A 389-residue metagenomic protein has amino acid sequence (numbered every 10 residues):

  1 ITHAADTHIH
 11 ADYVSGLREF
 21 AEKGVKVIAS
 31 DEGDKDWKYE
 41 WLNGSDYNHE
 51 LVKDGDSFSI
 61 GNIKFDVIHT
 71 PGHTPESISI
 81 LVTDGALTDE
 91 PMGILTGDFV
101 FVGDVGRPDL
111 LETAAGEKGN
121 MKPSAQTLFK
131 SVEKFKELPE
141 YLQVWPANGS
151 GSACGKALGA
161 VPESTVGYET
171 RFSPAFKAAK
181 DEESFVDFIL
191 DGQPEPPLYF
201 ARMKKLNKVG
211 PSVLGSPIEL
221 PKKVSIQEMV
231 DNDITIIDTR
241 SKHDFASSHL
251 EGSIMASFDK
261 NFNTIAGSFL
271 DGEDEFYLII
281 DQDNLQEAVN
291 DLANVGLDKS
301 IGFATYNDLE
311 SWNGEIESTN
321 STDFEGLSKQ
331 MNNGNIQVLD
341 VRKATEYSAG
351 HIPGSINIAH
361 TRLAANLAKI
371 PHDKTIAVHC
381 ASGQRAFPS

Functional and structural regions predicted by a protein language model:
I1-V67, E90-M92: Active-site HxH/HxHxD metal-binding segment of metal-dependent hydrolases
T2-H10, I28-E32, H69-G72, I94-G97 (+3 more regions): Active-site neighborhood of phospho(di)ester-bond hydrolases with catalytic His/Asp-centered motifs
I9, E32-G33, T74, F99 (+5 more regions): Active-site metal-binding loops of divalent metal-dependent hydrolases
K23-K26, Y141, D274: A short helix->loop->beta-strand "cap" motif at the edges of active sites that frequently abuts
Y39-L42, R107-D109, M121, Y168-K205 (+3 more regions): Rhodanese-like catalytic fold shared by cysteine-dependent sulfurtransferases and DSP/PTP-type phosphatases
K64, T74-G192: Metallo-beta-lactamase
P146-S152, K156-A157, R202-M203, T239-S241 (+1 more regions): Short, well-ordered beta-to-alpha junction loops that form the rim of enzyme active sites and present histidine/acidic
I218-V230: Long, low-complexity segments enriched in small/aliphatic residues
